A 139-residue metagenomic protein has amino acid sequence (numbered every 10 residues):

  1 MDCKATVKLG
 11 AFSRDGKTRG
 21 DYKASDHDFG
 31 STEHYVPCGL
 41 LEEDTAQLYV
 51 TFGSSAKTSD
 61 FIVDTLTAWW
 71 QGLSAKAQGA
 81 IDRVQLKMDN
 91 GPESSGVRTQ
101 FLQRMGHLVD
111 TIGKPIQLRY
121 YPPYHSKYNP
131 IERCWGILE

Functional and structural regions predicted by a protein language model:
M1-D2, A46, D89, N129: Short, conserved catalytic/metal-binding motifs centered on acidic residues
M1-F12: Active-site- or DNA-interface-adjacent structural scaffold in DNA-acting proteins
A11-D15, K23: Divalent cation-coordinating acidic motifs and surrounding scaffolds that mediate Ca2+/Mg2+/Mn2+/Zn2+-dependent binding
R14-T18, Q100-Q103, C134-L138: Short secondary-structure boundary/capping segments
K23-K87, P92: Electropositive, glycine- and tryptophan-enriched low-complexity nucleic-acid-binding patches
A80-V84, K114-R119: Residue-level recognition of the N-termini of beta-strands and the immediately preceding loop/turn
G96, R119-E139: RNase H-like two-metal-ion nuclease catalytic core shared by retroviral integrases and related mobile-element nucleases
Q100-K114: Short, surface-exposed basic-aromatic patches at helix termini and helix-loop junctions that form
